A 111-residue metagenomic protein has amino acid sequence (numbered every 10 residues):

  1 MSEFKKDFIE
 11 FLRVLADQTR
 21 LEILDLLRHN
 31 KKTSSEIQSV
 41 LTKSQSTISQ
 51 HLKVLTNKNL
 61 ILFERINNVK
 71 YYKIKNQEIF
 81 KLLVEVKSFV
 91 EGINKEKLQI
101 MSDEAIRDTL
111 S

Functional and structural regions predicted by a protein language model:
S2-E3, F11, K58, N68-K70 (+1 more regions): Short, structured secondary-structure boundary patches
E3, D7, I79-S111: Amphipathic alpha-helical dimerization/coiled-coil segments that flank or bridge DNA-binding/regulatory modules
K6-S46, R65-I79: N-terminal helix-turn-helix DNA-binding core of bacterial DNA-binding proteins
Q38-S39, Q50, T56-N57: Alpha-helical residues within the helix-turn-helix
K43, I48, M101-D103: A short, surface-exposed loop/turn module that caps and links secondary-structure elements
